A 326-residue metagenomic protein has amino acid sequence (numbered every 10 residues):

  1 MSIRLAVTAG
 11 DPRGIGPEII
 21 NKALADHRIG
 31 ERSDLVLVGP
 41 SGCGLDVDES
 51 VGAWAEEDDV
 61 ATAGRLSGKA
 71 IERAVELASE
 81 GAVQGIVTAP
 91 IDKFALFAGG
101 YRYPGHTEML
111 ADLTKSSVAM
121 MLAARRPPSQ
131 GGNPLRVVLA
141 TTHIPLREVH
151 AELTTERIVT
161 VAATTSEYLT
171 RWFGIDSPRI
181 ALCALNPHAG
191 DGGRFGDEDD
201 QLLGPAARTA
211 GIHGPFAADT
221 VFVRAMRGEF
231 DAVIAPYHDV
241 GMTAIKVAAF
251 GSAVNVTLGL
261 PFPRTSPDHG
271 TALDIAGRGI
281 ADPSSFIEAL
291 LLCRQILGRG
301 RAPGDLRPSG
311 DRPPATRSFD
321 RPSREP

Functional and structural regions predicted by a protein language model:
M1-D200, G204-P326: Anion-binding alpha/beta catalytic cores of soluble intermediary-metabolism enzymes, centered on
